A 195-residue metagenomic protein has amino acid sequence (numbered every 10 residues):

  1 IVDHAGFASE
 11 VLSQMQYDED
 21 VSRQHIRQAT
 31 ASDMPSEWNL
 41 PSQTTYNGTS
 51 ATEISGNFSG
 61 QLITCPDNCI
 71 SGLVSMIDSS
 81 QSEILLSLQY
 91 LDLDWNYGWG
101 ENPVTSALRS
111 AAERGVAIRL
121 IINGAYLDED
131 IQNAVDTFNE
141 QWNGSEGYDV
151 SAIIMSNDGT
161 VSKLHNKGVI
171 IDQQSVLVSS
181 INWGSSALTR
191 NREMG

Functional and structural regions predicted by a protein language model:
I1-G195: Charged, low-complexity intrinsically disordered terminal segments
